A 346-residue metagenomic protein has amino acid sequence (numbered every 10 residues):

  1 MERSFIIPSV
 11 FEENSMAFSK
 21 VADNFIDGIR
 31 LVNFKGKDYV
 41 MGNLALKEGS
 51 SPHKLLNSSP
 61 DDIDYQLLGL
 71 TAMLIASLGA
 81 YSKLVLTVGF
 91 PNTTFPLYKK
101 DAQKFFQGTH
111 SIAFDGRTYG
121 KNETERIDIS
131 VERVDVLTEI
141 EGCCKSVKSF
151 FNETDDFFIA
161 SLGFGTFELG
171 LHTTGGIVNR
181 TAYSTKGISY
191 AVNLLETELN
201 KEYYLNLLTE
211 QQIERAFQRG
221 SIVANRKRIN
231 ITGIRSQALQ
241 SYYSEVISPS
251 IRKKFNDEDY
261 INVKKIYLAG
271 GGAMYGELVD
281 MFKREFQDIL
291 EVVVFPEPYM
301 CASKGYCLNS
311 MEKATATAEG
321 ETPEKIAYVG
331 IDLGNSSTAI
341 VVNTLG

Functional and structural regions predicted by a protein language model:
M1-F157, G176-S184, I188, A224-N225 (+2 more regions): Nucleotide/phosphate-binding catalytic cleft detector across ATP-hydrolyzing and phosphate-transferring enzymes
E12-S19, I159, F164, G170-Q211: Glycine-rich phosphate-binding loop plus the immediately following alpha-helix
D23-G28, G165, R215-Q218: A short, compositionally biased
K145-S146, E168-G170: Short helix/loop capping segments that flank catalytic or ligand/cofactor-binding pockets
T166-L169, S337-A339: Short glycine/serine/threonine-rich phosphate/pyrophosphate-binding segments that cradle anionic phosphate groups
N200-A238: A mobile "lid/hinge" subdomain adjacent to the ATP/sugar-phosphate binding pocket shared across diverse ATP-dependent
